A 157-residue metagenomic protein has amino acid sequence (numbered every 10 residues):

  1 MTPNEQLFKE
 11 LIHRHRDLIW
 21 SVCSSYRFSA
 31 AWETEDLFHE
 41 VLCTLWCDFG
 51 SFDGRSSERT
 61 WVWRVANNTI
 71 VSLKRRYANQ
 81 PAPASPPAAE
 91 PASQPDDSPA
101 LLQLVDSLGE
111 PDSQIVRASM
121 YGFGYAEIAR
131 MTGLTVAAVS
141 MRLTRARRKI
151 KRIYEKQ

Functional and structural regions predicted by a protein language model:
M1-E10, W20-E40, S51-D53, M131 (+2 more regions): Short, charged helix-capping/linker segments at alpha-helix termini
Q6, R76, Q80-D106: Acidic, proline/glycine-rich intrinsically disordered inter-domain spacer in sigma factors
L18, A100-Q103, E110-Q114: Pre-recognition alpha-helix immediately N-terminal to the DNA-recognition helix within helix-turn-helix or winged-helix
D36-C43, C47, S56-N68: Structural recognition of an alpha-helix C-terminal capping motif at a helix-to-coil junction
V41, V65, I115-V116, I128-A129 (+1 more regions): Hydrophobic positions on the alpha-helical face of helix-turn-helix-like DNA-binding modules
S51-D53, R64-S85, Q94, R145: Arg/Lys-rich amphipathic alpha helix in sigma70-family domain 2
S107-R130, K156: Short amphipathic alpha helix immediately N-terminal
T132-Q157: DNA-recognition helix of helix-turn-helix
